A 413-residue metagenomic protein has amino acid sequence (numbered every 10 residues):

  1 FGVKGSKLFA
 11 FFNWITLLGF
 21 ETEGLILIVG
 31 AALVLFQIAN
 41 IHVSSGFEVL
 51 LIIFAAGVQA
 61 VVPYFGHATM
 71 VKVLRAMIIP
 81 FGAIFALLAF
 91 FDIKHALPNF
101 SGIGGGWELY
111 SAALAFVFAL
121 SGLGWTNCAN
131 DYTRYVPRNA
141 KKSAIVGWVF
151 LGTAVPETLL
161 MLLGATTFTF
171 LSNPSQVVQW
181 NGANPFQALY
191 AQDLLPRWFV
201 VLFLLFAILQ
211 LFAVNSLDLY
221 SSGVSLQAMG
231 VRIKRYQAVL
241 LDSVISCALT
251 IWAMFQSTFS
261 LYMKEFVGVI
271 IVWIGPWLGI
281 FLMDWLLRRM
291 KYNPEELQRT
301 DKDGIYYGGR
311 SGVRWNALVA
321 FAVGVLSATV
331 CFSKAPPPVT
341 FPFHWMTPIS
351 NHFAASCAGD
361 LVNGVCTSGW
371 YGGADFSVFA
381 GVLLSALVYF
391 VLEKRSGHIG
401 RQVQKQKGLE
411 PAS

Functional and structural regions predicted by a protein language model:
L8, G30-N40, F54-M77, D92-P98 (+5 more regions): Membrane-water interface regions at transmembrane-helix termini and the short interhelical loops of multi-pass membrane
A10, I38-Y64, I78-F90, A115-A129 (+2 more regions): Transmembrane alpha-helical segments of multi-pass small-molecule transport proteins
L25, I79-I103, F118-G124, L162-N173 (+2 more regions): Hydrophobic alpha-helical segments and their helix-loop junctions in multi-pass secondary transporters
L35-V49, A68-M77, Y190-L195, F199-L204 (+5 more regions): Transmembrane helix-loop boundary segments of multi-pass membrane transporters
L50-F91, G104-G106, G147-V149, M263-G275: Membrane-interface loop-to-helix entry segments
F65-I78, N127-L159, P174-Q187, L217-Q237 (+1 more regions): Hydrophobic, small-residue-rich membrane helices and short re-entrant helix-turn-helix hairpins that build
P80, L278-L387: C-terminal membrane-solvent junction of multi-pass transporters and transport-like membrane proteins
A89-H95, G104-F170, L194-L219, G308-T329: Hydrophobic, membrane-embedded alpha-helices of multi-pass small-molecule transporters
